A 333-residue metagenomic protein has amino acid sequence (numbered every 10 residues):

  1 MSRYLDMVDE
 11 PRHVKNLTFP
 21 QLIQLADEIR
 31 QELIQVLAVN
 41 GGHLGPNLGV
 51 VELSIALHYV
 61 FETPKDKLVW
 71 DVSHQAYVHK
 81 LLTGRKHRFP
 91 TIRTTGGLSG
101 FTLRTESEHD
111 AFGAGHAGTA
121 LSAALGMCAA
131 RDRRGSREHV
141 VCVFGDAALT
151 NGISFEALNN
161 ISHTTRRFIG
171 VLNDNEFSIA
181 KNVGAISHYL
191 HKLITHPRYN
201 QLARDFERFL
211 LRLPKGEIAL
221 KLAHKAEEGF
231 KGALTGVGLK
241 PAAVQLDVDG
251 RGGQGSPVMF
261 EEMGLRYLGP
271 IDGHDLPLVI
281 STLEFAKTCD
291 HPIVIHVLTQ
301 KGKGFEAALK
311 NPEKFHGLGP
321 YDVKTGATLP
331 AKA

Functional and structural regions predicted by a protein language model:
M1-T83, M259-L265, G269-L283, C289 (+1 more regions): N-terminal amphipathic, basic-rich helices that act as targeting or association modules
H13, D146-A147, D174: Acidic active-site catalytic centers that drive phospho-/nucleotidyl reactions and related ester hydrolyses
P20, Q24, E28, L48 (+9 more regions): Generic recognition of stable, solvent-exposed alpha-helical segments in well-folded globular domains
H43-T164: Cofactor-binding active-site loop characterized by glycine-rich and histidine/acidic residues
D71-V72, V143-F144, I169-N173, H296-Q300: Short beta-strand segments
H87-T102, H163-A180, H191-L193, R198-L202: A glycine-rich helix N-cap at a beta->alpha junction
V140, F168-I169, Y267, I293: Hydrophobic anchor at the start of a short beta-strand that flanks the dinucleotide cofactor-binding loop
N175-A333: Long, well-ordered, tryptophan-enriched scaffold segments
